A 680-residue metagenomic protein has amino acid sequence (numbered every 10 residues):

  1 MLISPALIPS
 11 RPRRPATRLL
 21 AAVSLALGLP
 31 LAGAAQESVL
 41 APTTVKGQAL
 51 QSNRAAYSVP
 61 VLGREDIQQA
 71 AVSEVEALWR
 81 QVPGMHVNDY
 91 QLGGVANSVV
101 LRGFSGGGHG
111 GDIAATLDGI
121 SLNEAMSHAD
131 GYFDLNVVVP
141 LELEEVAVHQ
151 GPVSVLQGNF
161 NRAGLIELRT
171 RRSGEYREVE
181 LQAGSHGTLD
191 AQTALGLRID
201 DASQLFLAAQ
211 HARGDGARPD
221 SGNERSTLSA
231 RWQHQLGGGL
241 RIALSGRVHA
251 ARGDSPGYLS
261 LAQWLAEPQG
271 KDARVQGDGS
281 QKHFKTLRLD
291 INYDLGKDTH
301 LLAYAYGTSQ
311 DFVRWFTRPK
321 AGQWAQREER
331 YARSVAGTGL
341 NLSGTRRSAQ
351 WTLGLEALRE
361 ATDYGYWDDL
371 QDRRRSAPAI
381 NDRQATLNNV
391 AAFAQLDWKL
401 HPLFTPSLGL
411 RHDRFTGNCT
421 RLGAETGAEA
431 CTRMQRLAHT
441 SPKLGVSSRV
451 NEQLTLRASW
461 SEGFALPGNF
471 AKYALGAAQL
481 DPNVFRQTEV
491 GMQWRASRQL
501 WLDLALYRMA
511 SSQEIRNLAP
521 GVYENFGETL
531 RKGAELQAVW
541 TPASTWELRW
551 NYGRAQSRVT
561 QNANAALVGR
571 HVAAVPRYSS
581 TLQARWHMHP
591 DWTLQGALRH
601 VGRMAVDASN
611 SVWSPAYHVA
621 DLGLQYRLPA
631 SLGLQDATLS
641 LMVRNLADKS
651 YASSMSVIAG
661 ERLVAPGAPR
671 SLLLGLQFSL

Functional and structural regions predicted by a protein language model:
A35-Q68, E76, L117, D294 (+1 more regions): Short, acidic, small-residue-rich periplasmic hinge/interaction motif at the N-terminus of Gram-negative outer-membrane
Q48, E76, R80-S121: Extracytoplasmic beta-strand/coil segments of soluble accessory domains associated with Gram-negative outer-membrane
S105, R252-D254, Y258-A266, A361-R373 (+10 more regions): Surface-exposed extracellular loop regions of Gram-negative outer-membrane beta-barrel proteins, predominantly
V137-E180: A beta-strand signature from Gram-negative outer-membrane beta-barrel systems, especially the internal plug domain
E178, S185-R213, R218-P256, D278-H300 (+3 more regions): Transmembrane beta-barrel wall of Gram-negative outer-membrane proteins
R247, L396, A458, T488 (+1 more regions): Conserved C-terminal beta-signal and adjacent last beta-strands/turns of outer-membrane beta-barrel proteins
N292-D294, H300-R318, R449, T455-S461 (+4 more regions): Membrane-embedded beta-barrel scaffold of Gram-negative outer-membrane proteins
K399-P406, R414-F415, L502-A510, N525-A608 (+2 more regions): Gram-negative outer-membrane beta-barrel transporters
